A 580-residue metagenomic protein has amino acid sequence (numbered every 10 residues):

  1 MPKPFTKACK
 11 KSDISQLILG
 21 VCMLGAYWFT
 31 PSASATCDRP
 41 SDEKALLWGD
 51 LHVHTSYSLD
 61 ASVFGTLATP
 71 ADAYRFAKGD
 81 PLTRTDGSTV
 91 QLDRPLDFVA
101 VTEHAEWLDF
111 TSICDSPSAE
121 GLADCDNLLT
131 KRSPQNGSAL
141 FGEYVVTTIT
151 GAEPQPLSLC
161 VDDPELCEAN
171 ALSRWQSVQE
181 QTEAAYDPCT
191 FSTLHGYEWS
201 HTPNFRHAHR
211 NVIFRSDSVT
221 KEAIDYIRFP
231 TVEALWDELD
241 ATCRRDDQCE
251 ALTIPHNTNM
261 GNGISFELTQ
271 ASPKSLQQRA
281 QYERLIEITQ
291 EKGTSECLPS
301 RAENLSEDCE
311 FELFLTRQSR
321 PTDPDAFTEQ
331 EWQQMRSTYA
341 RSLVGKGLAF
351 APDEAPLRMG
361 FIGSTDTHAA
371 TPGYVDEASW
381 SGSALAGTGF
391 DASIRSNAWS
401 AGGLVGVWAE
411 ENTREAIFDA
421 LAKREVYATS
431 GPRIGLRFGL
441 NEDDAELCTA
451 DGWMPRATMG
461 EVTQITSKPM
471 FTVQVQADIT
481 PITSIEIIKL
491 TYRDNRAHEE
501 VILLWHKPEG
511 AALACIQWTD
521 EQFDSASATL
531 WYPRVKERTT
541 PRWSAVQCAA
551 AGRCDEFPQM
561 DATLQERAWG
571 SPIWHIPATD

Functional and structural regions predicted by a protein language model:
M1-S12: N-terminal secretory signal peptides that target proteins for export/translocation
D13-V21: Sec-dependent N-terminal signal peptides
W28-T30: N-terminal signal peptide c-region/cleavage motif recognized by signal peptidases
S34-P70, Y74, P81-C114, A119-C125 (+6 more regions): C-terminal functional module detector
L59-F64, S158-L172, S218-P230, T328-T338: The substrate-binding groove and active-site-proximal loops of carbohydrate-active enzymes, especially glycoside
D72-R75, S173-Q181, A234, E238: Alpha-helical scaffolding segments of alpha/beta enzyme cores, especially the outer helices of TIM-barrel or partial
L129, Q135-P154, C189, S200-L276 (+1 more regions): Alpha-helix N-cap/helix-start capping residues at coil-to-helix junctions, especially the first residue of tandem
G137-L140, A171, Q176-V178, T190: Mid-domain alpha/beta scaffold segments of enzyme catalytic cores
